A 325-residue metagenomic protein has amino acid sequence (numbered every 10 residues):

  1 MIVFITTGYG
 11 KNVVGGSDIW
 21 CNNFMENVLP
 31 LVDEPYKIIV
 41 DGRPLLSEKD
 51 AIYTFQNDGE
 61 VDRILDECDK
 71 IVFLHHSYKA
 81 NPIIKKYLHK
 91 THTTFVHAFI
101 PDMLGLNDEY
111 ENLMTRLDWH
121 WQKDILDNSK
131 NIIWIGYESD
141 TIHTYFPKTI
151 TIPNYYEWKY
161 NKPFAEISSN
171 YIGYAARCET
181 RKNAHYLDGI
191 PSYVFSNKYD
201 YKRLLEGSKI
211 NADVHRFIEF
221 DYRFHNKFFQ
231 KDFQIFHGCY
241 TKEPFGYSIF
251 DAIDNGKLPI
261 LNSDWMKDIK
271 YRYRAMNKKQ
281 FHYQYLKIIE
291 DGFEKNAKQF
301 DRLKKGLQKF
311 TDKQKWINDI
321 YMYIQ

Functional and structural regions predicted by a protein language model:
V3-I5, P163-K182, P191-Y193: Conserved donor-binding/catalytic core segment of Leloir-type glycosyltransferases
T6-N22, R181-K182: A short, glycine/small-residue-rich beta-strand->loop->alpha-helix junction that serves as a flexible
I19, M276-I289, F293-Q325: A charged, aromatic-enriched C-terminal amphipathic alpha-helix characteristic of glycosyltransferases across folds
F55-G59, E157, Y199-Y201, L205-Q230 (+1 more regions): Conserved active-site histidine-acidic residue motif and adjacent donor-binding/catalytic loop of glycosyltransferases
D62-A80, F233-F236: Short N-terminal targeting/anchoring amphipathic segment
F99-D102, S139-T141, T151-K162, K198-D200: Short beta-strand->alpha-helix junction loop in the catalytic core of nucleotide-activated group-transfer enzymes
I100-I135: Membrane-proximal helix-turn-helix segments that form the acceptor-binding/catalytic region of lipid-linked
Y222-F224, I235-I249, S263-Y271: Nucleotide-sugar-dependent
